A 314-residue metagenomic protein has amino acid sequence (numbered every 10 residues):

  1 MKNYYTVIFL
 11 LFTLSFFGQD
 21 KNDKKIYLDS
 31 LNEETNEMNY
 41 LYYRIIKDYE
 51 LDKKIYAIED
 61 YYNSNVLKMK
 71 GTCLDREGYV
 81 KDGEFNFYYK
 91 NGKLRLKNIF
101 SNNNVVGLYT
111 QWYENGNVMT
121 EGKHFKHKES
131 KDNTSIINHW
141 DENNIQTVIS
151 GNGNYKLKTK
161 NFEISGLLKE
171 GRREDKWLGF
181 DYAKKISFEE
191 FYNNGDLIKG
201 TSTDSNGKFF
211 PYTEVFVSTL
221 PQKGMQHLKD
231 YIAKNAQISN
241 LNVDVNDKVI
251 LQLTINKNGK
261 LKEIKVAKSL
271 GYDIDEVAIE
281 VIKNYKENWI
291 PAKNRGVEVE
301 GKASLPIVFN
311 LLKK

Functional and structural regions predicted by a protein language model:
M1-K25: Bacterial Sec-dependent N-terminal signal peptides
F17-V299, V308-K314: Glycine/tyrosine- and acidic-biased, solvent-exposed loop/turn segments at the edges of beta-strands
S304-P306: One-face residue pattern on beta-strands with alternating periodicity enriched for small/polar residues
